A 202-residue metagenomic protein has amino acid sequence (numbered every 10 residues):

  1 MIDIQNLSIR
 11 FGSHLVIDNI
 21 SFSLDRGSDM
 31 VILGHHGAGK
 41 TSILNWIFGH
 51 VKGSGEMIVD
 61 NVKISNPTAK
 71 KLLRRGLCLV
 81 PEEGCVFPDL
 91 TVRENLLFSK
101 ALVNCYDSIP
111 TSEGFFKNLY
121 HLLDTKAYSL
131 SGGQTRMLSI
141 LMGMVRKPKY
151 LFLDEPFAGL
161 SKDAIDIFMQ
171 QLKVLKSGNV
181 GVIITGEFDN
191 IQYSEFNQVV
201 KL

Functional and structural regions predicted by a protein language model:
I2, I17-N19: Conserved structural motif at the start of ABC-family nucleotide-binding domains
L33-H35: The feature captures the beta-strand-to-loop junction immediately N-terminal to the Walker
F48: Helix-to-loop junction immediately C-terminal to a conserved catalytic motif
G55-I64, R75, D107-G114: Conserved ABC transporter NBD signature motif
E83, D89-N104: Q-loop/switch helix immediately C-terminal to the Walker
K126-L130: Conserved ABC ATPase signature
M144-K149: A short, proline-enriched helix->beta-strand linker immediately N-terminal to the Walker B motif in ABC-type P-loop
E155-P156: Walker B catalytic motif
